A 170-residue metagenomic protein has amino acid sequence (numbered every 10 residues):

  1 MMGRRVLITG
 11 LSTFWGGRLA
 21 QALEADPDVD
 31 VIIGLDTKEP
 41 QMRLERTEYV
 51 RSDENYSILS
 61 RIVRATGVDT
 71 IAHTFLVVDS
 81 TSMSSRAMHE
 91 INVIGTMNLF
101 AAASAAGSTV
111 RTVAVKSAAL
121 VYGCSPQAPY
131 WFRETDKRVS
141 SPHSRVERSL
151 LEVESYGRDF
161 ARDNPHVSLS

Functional and structural regions predicted by a protein language model:
V6-A25: N-terminal Rossmann NAD(P)H-binding glycine-rich loop of SDR-like oxidoreductase domains
T9, L35, I71-F75, V113-A119: SDR active-site strand-loop-helix element
D26, T81, A102-V110, F160: A short helix-coil junction within the Rossmann-fold of NAD(P)-dependent oxidoreductases
V31-I32: Short beta-strand element of Class I
T37-P40: Helix N-cap at the beta1-alpha1 junction of Rossmann-like dinucleotide-binding domains, i.e., the first residues
S52-I94, G123-C124: NAD(P)H-binding glycine-rich loop region in Rossmannoid oxidoreductase-like domains and their noncatalytic homologs
M97-R148, S170: Conserved Rossmann-fold NAD(P)-dependent oxidoreductase catalytic core, especially the SDR/UDP-sugar
P142-S170: Active-site Tyr-X1-5-Lys
